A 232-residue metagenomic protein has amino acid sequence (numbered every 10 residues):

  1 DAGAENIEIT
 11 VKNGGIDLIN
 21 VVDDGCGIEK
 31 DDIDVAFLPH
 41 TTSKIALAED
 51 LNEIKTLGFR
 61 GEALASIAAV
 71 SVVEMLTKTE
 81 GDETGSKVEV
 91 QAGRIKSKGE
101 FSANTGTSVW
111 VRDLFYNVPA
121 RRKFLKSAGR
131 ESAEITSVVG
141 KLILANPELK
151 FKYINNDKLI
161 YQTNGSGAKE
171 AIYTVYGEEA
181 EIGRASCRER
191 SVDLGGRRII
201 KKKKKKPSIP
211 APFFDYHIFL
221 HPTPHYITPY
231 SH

Functional and structural regions predicted by a protein language model:
D1-R188, S208, P229: N-terminal phosphate-binding caps/lids of nucleotide- and nucleic-acid-binding domains
E189-H232: Positively charged, low-complexity/disordered segments
